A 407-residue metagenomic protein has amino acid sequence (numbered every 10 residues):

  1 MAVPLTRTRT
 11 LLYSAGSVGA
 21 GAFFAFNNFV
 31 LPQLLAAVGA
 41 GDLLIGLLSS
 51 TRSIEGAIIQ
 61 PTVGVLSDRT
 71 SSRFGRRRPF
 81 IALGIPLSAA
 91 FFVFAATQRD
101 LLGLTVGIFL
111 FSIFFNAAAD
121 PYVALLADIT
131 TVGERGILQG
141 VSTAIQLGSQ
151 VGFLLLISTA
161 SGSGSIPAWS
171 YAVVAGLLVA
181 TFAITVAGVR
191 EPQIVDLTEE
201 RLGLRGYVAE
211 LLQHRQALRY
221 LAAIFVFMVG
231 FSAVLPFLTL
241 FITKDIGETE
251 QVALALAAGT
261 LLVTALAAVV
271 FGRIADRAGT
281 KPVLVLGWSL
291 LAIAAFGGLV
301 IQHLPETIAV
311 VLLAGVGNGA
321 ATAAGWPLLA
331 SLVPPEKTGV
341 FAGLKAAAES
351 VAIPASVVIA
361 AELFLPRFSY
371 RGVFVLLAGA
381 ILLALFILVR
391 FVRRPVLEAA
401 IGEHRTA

Functional and structural regions predicted by a protein language model:
M1-T6, P192-A222, R405-A407: Juxtamembrane intracellular "pre-TM" segments in multi-pass secondary transporters
A2-S53, L218-A223, F227-I246: Helix-loop boundary and gating motifs at the non-cytosolic
I59-F74, A267-G279, F364: Helix-to-loop junctions at the C-terminal end of transmembrane segments in multipass secondary transporters
R76, T159-G176, E362-I381: A membrane-interface helix-boundary motif in multi-pass transporters
R77-V93, P282-G297: Structural signature of the two symmetry-related core transmembrane helices
A117-T130, A320-P334: Intracellular juxtamembrane helix-capping segments at the cytosolic ends of symmetry-related transmembrane helices
G136-S158, A346-V357: Glycine-rich segments within core transmembrane alpha-helices of 12-TM secondary carriers
G176-V195, A384-V392: C-terminal membrane-cytosol helix-exit motif in multi-pass small-molecule transporters
